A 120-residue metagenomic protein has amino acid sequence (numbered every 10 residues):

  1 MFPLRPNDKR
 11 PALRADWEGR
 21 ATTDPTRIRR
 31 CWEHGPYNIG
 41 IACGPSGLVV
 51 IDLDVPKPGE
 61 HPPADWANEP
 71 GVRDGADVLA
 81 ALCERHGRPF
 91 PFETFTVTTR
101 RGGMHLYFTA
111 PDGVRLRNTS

Functional and structural regions predicted by a protein language model:
M1-S120: Conserved phosphate/metal-binding and DNA-contacting active-site motifs used in DNA phosphodiester-bond processing
